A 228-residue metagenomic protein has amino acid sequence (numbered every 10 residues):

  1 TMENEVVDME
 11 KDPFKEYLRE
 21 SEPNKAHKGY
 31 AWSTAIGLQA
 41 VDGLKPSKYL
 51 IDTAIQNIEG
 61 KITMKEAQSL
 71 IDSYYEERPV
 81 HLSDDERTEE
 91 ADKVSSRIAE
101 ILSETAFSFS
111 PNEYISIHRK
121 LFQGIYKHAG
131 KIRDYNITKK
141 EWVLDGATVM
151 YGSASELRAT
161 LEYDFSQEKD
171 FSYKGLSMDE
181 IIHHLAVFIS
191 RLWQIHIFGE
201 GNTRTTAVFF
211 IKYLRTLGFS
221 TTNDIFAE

Functional and structural regions predicted by a protein language model:
T1-E228: FIC/Doc superfamily catalytic core
